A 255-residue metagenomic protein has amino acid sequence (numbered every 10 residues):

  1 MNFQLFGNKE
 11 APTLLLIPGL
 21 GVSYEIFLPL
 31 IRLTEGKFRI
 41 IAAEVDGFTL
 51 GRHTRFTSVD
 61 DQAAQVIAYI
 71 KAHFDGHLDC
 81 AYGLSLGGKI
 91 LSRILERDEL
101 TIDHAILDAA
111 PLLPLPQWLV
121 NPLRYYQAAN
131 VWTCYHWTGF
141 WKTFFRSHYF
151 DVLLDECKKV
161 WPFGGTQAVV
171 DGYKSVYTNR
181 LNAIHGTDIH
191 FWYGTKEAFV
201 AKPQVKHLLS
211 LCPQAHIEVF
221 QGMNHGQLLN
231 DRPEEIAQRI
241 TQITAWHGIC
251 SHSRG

Functional and structural regions predicted by a protein language model:
Q4-R52: Conserved HGGG/HGGXW glycine-rich cap/lid loop of the alpha/beta-hydrolase fold
I41-Y82: Active-site loop/oxyanion-hole signature of alpha/beta-hydrolase fold enzymes
E96, I102-W132: Flexible "cap/lid" loop of the alpha/beta hydrolase fold
Q117, T133-I184: Conserved alpha/beta-hydrolase catalytic His-Asp/Glu region
H185, F191-Y193: Short beta-strand/loop motif that positions the catalytic acidic residue of the alpha/beta-hydrolase fold
T187, A201-S210: Short alpha-helix in the alpha/beta-hydrolase fold that links the catalytic acid
T195-V200, G226: Acidic catalytic loop of the alpha/beta-hydrolase fold
M223-P233: Catalytic histidine-centered segment of alpha/beta-hydrolase-like enzymes
